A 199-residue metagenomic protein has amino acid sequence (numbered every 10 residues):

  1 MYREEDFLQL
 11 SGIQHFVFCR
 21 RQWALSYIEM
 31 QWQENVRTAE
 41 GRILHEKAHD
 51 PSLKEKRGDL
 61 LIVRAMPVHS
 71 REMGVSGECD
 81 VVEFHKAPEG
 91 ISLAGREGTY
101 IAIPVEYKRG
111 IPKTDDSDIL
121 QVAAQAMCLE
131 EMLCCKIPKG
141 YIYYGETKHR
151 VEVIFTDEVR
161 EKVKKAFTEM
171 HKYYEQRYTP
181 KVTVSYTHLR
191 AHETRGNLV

Functional and structural regions predicted by a protein language model:
M1-P104: Metal-dependent nuclease catalytic cores that hydrolyze phosphodiester bonds in DNA/RNA, characterized by
R3-D6, K172-T183: Short, intrinsically disordered, charge-biased short linear motifs at domain edges
C19, Q125, T187: Calmodulin-binding IQ motif helices
R21, K172-E175, T194: Generic structural signal for secondary-structure transition and capping sites
Y27-E29, V182-S185: Short coil/turn segments at secondary-structure boundaries
G77, E83-R177: Nucleic-acid nuclease catalytic cores
T187-G196: Conserved small/polar residues in nucleotide/adenosyl-binding loops
